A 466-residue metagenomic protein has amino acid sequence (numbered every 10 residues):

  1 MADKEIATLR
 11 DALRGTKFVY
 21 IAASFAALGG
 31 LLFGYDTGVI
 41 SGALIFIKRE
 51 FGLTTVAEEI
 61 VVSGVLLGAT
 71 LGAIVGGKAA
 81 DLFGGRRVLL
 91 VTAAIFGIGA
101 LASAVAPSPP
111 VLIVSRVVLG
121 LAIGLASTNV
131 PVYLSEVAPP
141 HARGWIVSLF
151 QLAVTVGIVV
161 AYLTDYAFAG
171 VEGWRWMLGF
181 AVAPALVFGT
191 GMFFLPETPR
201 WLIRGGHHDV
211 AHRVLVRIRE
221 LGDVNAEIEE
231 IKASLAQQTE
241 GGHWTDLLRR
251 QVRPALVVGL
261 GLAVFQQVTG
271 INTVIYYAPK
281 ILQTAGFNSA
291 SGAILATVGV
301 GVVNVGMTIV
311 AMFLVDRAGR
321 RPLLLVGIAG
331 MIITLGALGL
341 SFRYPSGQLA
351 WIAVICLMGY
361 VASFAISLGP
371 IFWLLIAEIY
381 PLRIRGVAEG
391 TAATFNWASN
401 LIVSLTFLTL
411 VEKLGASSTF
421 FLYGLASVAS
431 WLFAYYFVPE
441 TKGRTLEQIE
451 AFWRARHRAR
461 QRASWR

Functional and structural regions predicted by a protein language model:
M1-V210, V214-V216, A236-R466: Alpha-helical transmembrane bundle of multi-pass membrane proteins
R217-E227, T239-E240: Short intracellular "coupling" helices and adjacent cytoplasmic loop segments at the cytosolic face of multi-pass
V224-L235, A296: Short, well-structured alpha-helical segments
